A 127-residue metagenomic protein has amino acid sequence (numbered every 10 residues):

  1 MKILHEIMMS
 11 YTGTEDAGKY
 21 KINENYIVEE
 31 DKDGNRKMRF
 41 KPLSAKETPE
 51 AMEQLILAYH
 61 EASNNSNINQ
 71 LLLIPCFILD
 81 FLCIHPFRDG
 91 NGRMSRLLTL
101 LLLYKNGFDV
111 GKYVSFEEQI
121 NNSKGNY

Functional and structural regions predicted by a protein language model:
M1-Y127: FIC/Doc superfamily catalytic core
